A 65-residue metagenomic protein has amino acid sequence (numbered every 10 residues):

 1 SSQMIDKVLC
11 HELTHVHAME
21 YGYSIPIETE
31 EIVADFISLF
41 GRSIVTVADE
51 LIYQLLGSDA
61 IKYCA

Functional and structural regions predicted by a protein language model:
S1-M4, E20-A65: Metalloprotease/metallohydrolase-associated module, dominated by Zn2+-dependent proteases
K7-M19: Active-site recognition of the HExxH zinc-binding catalytic motif
